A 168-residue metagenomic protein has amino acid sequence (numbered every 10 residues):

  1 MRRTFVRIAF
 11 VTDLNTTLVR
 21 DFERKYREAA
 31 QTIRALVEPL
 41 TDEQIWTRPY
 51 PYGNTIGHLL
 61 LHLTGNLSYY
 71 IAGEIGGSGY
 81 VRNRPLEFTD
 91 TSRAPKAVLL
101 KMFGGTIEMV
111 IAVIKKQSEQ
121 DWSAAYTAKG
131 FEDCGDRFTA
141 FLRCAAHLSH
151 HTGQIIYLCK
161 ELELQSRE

Functional and structural regions predicted by a protein language model:
F5-I8, V19, E23-R27, R34 (+2 more regions): Short, contiguous alpha-helical
F10-L14: N-terminal intrinsically disordered/low-complexity leader segments
T16-E23, R93-A97: Active-site rim elements
Y26, A30, V37, F103 (+1 more regions): Hydrophobic alpha-helical core bundles mediating ligand binding, dimerization, or RNAP-core interactions
Q31, D42-I45, S68, E108 (+3 more regions): Generic structural signal for secondary-structure transition and capping sites
T91-A125, D136-H147: Acidic/histidine-rich alpha-helical segments that form the ligand environment of transition-metal centers
